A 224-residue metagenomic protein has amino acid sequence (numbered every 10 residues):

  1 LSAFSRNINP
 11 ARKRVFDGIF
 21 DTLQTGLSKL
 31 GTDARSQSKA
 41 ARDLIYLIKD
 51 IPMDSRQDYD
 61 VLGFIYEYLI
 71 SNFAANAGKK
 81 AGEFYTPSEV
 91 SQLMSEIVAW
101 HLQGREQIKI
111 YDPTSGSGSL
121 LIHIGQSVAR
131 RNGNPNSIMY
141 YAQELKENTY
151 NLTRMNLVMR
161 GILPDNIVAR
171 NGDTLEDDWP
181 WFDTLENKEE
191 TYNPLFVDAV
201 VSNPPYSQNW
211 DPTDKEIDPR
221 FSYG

Functional and structural regions predicted by a protein language model:
L1-V98, L102, D165-T174: Non-catalytic, mostly N-terminal accessory regions of nucleic-acid modification and defense proteins
I51, A75-K80, I110, P135-Y140 (+1 more regions): Glycine- and acidic
R56-D58, N151, N209: Short helix/loop capping segments that flank catalytic or ligand/cofactor-binding pockets
A74, S119, H123, Q208-T213: Short acidic/His/Gly/Ser-rich catalytic and metal-binding motifs that mark active-site loops of diverse hydrolases
E83-A199: Conserved S-adenosyl-L-methionine
A199-V200, E216: Extended, highly charged linker/hinge segments and catalytic-adjacent loops that couple domains and form adaptable
V201, P205: Basic, low-complexity intrinsically disordered segments
Y206-G224: Mobile active-site "lid"/loop adjacent to the S-adenosyl-L-methionine
